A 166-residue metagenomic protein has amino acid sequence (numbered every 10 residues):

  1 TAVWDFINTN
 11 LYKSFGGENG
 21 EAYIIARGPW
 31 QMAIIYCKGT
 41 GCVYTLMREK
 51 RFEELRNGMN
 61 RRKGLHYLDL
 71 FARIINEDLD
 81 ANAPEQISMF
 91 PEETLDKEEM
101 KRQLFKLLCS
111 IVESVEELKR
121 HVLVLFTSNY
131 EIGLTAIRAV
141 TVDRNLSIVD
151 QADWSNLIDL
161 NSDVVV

Functional and structural regions predicted by a protein language model:
T1-E21: Acidic-basic catalytic patches of nuclease active cores, encompassing PD-(D/E)XK and other metal-cofactor nuclease
Y12-G17, I24-I25, E113-E117, Y130-E131: Short, solvent-exposed secondary-structure boundary motifs
S14-L46: A short acidic/basic microdomain associated with nuclease active sites
K38-T40, R48-R51, V140-D143: Secondary-structure transition/turn motif
V43-Q103: A recognition module on extended beta-rich or small alphabeta surfaces enriched in W/G with H and D/E
D96-V166: Glycine-rich, aromatic-bearing surface loops/beta-hairpins
